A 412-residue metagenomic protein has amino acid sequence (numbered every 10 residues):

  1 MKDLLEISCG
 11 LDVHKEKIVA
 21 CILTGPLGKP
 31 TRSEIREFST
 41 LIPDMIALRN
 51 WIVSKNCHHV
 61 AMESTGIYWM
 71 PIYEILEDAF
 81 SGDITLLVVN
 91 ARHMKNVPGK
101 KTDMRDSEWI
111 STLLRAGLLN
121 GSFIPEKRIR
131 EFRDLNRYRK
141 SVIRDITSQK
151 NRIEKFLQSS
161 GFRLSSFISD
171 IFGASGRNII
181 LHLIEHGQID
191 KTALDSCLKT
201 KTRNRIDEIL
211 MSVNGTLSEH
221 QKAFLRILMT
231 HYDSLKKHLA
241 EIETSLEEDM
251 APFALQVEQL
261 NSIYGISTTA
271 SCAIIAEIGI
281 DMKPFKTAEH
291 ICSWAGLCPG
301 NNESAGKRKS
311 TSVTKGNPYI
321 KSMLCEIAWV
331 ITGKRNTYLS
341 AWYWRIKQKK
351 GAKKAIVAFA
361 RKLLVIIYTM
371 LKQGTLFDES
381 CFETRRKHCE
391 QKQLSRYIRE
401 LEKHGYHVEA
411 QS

Functional and structural regions predicted by a protein language model:
M1-S412: A detector of single, family-specific signature residues that are central to catalytic or substrate-handling motifs
